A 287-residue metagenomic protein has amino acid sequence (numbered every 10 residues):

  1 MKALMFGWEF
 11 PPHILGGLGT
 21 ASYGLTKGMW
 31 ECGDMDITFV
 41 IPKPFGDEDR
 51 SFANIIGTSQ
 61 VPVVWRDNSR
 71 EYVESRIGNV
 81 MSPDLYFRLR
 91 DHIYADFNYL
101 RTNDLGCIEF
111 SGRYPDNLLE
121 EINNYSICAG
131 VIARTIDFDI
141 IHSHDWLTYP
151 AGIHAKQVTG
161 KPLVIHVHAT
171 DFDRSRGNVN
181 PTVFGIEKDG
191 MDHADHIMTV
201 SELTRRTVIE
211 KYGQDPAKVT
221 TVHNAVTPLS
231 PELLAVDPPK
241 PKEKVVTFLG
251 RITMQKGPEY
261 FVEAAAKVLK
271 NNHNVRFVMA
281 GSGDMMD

Functional and structural regions predicted by a protein language model:
A3, I140-H142, Y149, I153-R174: Active-site proximal beta-strand in glycosyltransferases
E9-P12, L249-T253, V268, G283: Short donor-sugar binding/catalytic loops of nucleotide-sugar-dependent glycosyltransferases, especially enzymes
C32-A133: A conserved catalytic-core segment of Leloir-type glycosyltransferases
E121-C128, K161-V164, F172-D189, P228: Nucleotide-sugar donor phosphate/pyrophosphate-binding loop at the beta->alpha transition of glycosyltransferases
G130-T135, Q157, N180-I197: Membrane-proximal helix-turn-helix segments that form the acceptor-binding/catalytic region of lipid-linked
L203, A225: Carbohydrate-associated surface elements
P239-A266, V278: Conserved donor-binding/catalytic core segment of Leloir-type glycosyltransferases
N272, V278-D287: Short, structured helix-loop element that forms part of the nucleotide-activated donor/catalytic region
